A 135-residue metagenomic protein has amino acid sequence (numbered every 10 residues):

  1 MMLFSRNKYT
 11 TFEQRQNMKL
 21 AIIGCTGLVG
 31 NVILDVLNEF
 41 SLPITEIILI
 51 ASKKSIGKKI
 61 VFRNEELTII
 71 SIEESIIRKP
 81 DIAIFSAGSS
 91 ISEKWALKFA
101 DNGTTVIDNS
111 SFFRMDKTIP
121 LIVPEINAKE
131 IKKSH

Functional and structural regions predicted by a protein language model:
L3-F4, F12-H135: N-terminal Rossmann-like NAD(P) cofactor-binding subdomain of oxidoreductases, focused on the glycine-rich
